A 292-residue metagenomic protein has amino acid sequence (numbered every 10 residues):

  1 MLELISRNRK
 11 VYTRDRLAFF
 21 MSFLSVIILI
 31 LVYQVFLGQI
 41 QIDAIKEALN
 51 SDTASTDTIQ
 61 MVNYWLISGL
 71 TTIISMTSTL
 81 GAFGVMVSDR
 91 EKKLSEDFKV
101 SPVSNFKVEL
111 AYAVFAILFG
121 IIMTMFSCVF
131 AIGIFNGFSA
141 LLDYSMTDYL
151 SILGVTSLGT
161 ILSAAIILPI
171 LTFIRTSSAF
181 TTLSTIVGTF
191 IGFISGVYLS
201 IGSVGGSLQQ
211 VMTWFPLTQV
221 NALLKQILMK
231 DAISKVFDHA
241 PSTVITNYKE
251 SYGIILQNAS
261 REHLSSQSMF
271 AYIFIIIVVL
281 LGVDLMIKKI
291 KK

Functional and structural regions predicted by a protein language model:
L2-S6, I201-I254: Short hydrophobic, aromatic-rich alpha-helical segments embedded in or entering the lipid bilayer of multi-pass
E3, R7-V11, K92, E96-V100 (+3 more regions): Short amphipathic alpha-helical coupling elements at transmembrane boundaries
R7, V11-I45, M61-L80, I117-T124 (+2 more regions): Hydrophobic alpha-helical transmembrane segments of multi-pass membrane transport/permease proteins
I28, V32, I59-F138: Hydrophobic alpha-helical transmembrane segments of multi-pass membrane transport proteins
V32-I40, L171-K225: Transmembrane helix segments
I42-D52, F135-Y144: Membrane-interface helix termini and inter-helical loops of multi-pass transporters
N105, V114-G192: Alpha-helical transmembrane segments and their short interhelical loops
Q226, K230-K292: Alpha-helical transmembrane segments of multi-pass membrane transporters/translocases
